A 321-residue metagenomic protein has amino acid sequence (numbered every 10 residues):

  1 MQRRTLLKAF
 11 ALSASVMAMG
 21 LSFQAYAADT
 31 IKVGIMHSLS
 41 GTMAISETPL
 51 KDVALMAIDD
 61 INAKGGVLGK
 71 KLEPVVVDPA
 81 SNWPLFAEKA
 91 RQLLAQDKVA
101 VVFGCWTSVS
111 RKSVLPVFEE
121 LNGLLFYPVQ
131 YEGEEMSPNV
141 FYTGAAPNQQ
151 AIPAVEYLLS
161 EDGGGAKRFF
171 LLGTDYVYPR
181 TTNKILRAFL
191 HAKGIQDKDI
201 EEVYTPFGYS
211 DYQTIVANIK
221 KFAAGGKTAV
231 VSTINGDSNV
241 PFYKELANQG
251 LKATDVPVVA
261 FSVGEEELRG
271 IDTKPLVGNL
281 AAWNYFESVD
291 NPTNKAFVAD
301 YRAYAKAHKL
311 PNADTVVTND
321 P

Functional and structural regions predicted by a protein language model:
R3-L7: N-terminal export leaders
V16-Y26: C-terminal segment of classical bacterial N-terminal signal peptides
A28, D52-P74, G164, A192-D197: Signal peptide-proximal N-terminal region of secreted/periplasmic/extracellular or secretory-lumen proteins
G34-V53, V77-P84, W106-V109, T174-R180 (+2 more regions): Extracytoplasmic "Venus flytrap"
I45-D52, G65-E135, T143, Y204-Q213 (+2 more regions): Beta-alpha junction/loop-to-helix N-cap segments that form part of ligand/metal-binding clefts
E88, N139-Q249, S288-P292: Extracellular/periplasmic Venus flytrap/periplasmic-binding protein
L93-C105, F126-P128, R168-G173, G225-G236 (+4 more regions): Periplasmic-binding protein-like
L246-P321: Extracellular/periplasmic periplasmic-binding protein-like sensory domains
